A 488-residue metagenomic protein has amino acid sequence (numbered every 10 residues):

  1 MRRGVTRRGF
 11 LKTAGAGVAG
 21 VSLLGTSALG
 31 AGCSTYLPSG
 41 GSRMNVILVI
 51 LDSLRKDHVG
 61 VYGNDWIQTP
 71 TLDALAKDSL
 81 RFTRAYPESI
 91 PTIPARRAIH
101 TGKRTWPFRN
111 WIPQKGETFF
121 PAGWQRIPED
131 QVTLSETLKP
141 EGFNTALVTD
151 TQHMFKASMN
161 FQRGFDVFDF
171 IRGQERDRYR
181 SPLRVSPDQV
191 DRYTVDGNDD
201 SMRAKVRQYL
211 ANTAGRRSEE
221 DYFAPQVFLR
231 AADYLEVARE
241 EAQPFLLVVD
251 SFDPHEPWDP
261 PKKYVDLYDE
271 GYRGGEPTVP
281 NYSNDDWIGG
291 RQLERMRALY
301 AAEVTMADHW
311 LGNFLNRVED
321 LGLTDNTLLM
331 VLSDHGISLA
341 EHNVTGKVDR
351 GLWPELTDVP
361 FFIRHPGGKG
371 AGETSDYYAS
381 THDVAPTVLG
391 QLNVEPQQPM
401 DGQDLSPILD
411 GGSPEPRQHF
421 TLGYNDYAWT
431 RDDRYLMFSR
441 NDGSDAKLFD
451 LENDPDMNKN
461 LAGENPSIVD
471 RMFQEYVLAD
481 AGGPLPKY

Functional and structural regions predicted by a protein language model:
R2-Y488: Catalytic domains that recognize anionic headgroups
